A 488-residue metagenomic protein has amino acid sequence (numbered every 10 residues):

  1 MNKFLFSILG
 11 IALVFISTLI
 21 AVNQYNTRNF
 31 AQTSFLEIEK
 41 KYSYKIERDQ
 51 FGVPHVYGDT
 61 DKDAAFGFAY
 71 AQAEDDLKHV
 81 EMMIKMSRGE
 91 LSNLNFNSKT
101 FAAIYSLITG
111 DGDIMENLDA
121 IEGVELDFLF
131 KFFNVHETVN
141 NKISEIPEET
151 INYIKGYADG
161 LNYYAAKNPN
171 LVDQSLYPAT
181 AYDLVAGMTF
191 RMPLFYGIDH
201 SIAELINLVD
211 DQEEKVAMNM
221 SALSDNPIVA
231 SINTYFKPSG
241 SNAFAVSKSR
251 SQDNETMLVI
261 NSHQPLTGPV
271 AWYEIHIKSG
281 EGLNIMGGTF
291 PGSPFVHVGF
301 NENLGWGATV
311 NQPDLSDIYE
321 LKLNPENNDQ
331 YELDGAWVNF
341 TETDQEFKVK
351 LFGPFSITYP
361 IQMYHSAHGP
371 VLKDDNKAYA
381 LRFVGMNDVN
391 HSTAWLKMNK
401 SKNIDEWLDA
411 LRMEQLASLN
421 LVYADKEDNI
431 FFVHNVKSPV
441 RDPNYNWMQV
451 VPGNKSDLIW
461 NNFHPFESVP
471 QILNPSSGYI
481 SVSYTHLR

Functional and structural regions predicted by a protein language model:
M1-L13: N-terminal Sec-pathway targeting helices
L5-S7, K131-N134, K348, G353: Compositionally biased, low-structure terminal segments
I20-G268, G280-G282, M286-T289, F295 (+1 more regions): Substrate-recognition/specificity elements adjacent to catalytic centers across diverse enzyme folds
S34-H79, K215-V482: Internal mixed beta-strand/loop scaffold within catalytic domains of large alpha/beta enzymes
T485-H486: Conserved small/polar residues in nucleotide/adenosyl-binding loops
